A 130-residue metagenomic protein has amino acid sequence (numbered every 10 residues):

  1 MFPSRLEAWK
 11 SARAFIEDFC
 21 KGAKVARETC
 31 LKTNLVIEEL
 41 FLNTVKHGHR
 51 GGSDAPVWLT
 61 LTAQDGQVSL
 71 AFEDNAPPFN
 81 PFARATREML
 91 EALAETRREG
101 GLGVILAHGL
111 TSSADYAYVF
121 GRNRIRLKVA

Functional and structural regions predicted by a protein language model:
A14-E38, T96-R98: Conserved short strand/loop->alpha-helix "switch" segment adjacent to the catalytic nucleotide/phosphoryl-transfer site
E39, N43, G109: Conserved polar catalytic motif of the HATPase_c/GHKL fold
T44-H49: Short helix-loop "hinge" at the ATP-lid/N-box region of the Bergerat-fold HATPase_c
P56-G66: Short beta-strand/loop element within the Bergerat-fold HATPase_c
Q67, P78, F120-R126: Glycine-rich nucleotide-binding loop
L70-E99: Glycine-rich/acidic phosphate-handling loop/turn and adjacent ATP-lid/helix of nucleotide-binding kinase/ATPase domains
T96-T111: Glycine-rich phosphate-binding loop
S112-F120: Glycine-rich ATP-binding loops of the HATPase_c
